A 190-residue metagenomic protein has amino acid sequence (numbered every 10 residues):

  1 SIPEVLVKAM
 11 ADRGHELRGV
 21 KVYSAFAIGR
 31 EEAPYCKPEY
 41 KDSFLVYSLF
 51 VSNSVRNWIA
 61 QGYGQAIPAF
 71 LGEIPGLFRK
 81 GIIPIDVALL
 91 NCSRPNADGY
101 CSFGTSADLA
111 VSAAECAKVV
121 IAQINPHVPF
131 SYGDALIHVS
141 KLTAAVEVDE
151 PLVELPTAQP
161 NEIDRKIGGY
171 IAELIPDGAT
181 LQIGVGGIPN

Functional and structural regions predicted by a protein language model:
S1-N190: Conserved alpha/beta enzyme-core scaffold
